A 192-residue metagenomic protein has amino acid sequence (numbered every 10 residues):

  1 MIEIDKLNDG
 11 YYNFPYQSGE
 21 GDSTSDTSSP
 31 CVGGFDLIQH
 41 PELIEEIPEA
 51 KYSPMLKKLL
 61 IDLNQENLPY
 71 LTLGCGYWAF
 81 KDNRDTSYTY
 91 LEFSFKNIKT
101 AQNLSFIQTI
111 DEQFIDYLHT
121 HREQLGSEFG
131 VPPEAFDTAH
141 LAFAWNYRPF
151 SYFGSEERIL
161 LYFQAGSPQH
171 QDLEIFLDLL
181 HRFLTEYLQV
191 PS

Functional and structural regions predicted by a protein language model:
M1-Y88: N-terminal low-complexity, intrinsically disordered segments
M55, L59-D62, T109, Q113 (+3 more regions): Charge-rich, solvent-exposed alpha-helical interaction surfaces
Y77-W78, S94-K99, Q164-Q169: Short, flexible beta-strand-to-coil junctions
W78-F93, N146-E156: Extended charged low-complexity segments that act as oligomerization/scaffolding linkers
N83-S105, H119: Catalytic toxin/effector domains delivered as secreted proteins or via bacterial secretion systems
I98-Q113, Q171-E174: Short, conserved charged micro-motifs
S105-L125, F129: Short, hydrophobic/π-rich interface segment
E123-S192: Active-site or metal-binding loop neighborhoods of secreted/extracellular toxin and effector enzymes
